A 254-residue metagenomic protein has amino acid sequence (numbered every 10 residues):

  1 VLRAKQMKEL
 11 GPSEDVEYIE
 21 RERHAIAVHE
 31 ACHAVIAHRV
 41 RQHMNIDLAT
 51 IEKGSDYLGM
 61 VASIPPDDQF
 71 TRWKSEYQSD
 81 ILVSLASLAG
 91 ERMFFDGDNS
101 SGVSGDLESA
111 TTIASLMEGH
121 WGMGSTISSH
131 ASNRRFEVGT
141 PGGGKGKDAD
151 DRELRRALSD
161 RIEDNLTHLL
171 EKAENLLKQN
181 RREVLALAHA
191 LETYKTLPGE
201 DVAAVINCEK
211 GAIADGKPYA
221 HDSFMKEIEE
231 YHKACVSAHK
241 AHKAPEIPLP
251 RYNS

Functional and structural regions predicted by a protein language model:
V1-V16: Interdomain coupling/hinge region of P-loop NTPase helicase/AAA+ cores
P12, R23-V28, A34-S254: Soluble catalytic regions of large protease machineries
